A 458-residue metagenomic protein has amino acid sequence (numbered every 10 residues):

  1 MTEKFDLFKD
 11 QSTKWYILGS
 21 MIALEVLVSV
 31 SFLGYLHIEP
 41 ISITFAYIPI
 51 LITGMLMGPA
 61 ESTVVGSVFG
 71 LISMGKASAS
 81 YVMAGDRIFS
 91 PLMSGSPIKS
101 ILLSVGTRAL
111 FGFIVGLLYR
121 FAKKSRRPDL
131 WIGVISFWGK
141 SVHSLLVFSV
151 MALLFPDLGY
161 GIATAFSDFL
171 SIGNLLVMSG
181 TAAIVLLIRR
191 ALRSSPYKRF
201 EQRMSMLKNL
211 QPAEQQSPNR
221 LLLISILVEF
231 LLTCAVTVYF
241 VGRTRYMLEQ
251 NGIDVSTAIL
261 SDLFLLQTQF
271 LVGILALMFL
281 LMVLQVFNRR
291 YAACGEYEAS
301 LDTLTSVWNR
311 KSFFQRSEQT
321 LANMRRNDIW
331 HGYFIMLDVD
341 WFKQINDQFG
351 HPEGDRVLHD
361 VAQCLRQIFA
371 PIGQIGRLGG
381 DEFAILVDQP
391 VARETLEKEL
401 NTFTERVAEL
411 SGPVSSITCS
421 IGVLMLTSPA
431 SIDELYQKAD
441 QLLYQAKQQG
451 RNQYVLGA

Functional and structural regions predicted by a protein language model:
T2-L27, G75, A79-F148, A152 (+1 more regions): Short helix-perturbing small/polar motifs within transmembrane alpha-helices
T2-V64: Hydrophobic transmembrane alpha-helices
S167-A183, Q211-F279: Alpha-helical transmembrane segments and their helix-membrane boundary motifs
Y239-V241, L248-T303, S312-A322, G373-Q374: Signal-transducing coiled-coil linker helices
C294, Q319-Y333, L337, Q348 (+3 more regions): Nucleotide second-messenger and two-component phosphorelay signaling modules
E296-R316, M324, L337-H351, H359: Conserved nucleotide-binding and Mg2+-coordinating catalytic segments in signaling enzymes
S300, A362-T395: Conserved helix-loop-beta segment at the catalytic/binding core of cyclic-nucleotide signaling proteins
H351, E397-T404, S411, L424-A458: Catalytic-core segments of nucleotide cyclases and related cyclic-nucleotide turnover enzymes
